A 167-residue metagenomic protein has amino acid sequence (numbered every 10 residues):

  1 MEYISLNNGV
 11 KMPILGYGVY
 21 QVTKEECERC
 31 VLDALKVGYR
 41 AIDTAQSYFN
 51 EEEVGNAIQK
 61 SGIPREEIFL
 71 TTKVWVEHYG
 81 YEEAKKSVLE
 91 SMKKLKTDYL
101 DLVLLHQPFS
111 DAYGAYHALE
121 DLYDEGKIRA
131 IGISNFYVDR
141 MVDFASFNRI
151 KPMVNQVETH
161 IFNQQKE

Functional and structural regions predicted by a protein language model:
M1-I4, E52-I58, V88-E90, V138-V142 (+2 more regions): Alpha-helical scaffolding within the catalytic cores of extracellular/periplasmic polymer-degrading hydrolases
M1-I68: N-terminal binding-site loop/beta-alpha segment at the start of enzyme catalytic domains that lines or forms
N7, A84-L104, D121-E125: CE4/NodB-like, metal-dependent polysaccharide N-deacetylase domain that modifies extracellular/periplasmic N-acetylated
Y17, A34, I42, V54 (+7 more regions): Conserved, mostly hydrophobic/aromatic
Y20-V22, A45-S47, K73-E77, L105-P108 (+2 more regions): Active-site beta-loop-alpha junctions enriched in small/polar residues
V22-L35, Y79-L95, G114, D139-D143 (+1 more regions): Short, acidic/polar
K60-E67, L95-T97, Y123-K127, F147-K151: Short helix-capping segments at alpha-helix termini
Q107-E167: Beta/alpha (TIM)-barrel catalytic core signal, keyed to glycine-rich beta->alpha loops juxtaposed to Asp/Glu that bind
